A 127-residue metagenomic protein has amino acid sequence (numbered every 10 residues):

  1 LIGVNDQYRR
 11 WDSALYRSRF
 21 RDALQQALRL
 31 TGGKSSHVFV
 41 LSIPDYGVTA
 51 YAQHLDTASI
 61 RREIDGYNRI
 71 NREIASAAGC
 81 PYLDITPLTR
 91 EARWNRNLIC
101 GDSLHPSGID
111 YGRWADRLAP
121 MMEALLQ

Functional and structural regions predicted by a protein language model:
L1-Q127: Alpha-helical cap/lid subdomain in secreted, periplasmic, or secretory-pathway luminal O-acyl-processing enzymes
